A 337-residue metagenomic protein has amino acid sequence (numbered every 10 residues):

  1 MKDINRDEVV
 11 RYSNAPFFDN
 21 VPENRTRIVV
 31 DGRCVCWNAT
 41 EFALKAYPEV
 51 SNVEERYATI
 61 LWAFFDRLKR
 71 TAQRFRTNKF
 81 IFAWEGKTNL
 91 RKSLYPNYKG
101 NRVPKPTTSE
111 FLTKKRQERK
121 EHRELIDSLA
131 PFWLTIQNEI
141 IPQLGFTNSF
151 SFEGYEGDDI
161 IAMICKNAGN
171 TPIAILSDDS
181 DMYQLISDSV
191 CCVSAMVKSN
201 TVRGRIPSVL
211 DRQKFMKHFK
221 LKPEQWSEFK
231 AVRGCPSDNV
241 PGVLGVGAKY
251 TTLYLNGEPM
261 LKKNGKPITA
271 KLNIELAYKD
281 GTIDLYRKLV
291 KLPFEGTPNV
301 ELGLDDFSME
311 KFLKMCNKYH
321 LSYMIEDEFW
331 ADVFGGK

Functional and structural regions predicted by a protein language model:
K2-A174, S187-N200, R205, K291 (+2 more regions): Noncatalytic, basic helical substrate-engagement surface that gates or grips nucleic-acid strands
E153, I164-C165, I175-G242, L253: Long, highly charged, low-complexity intrinsically disordered interaction regions that mediate electrostatic DNA/RNA
K222-V300, L321-I325, A331: Accessory alpha-helical DNA-binding modules that contact the DNA backbone or grooves
M309-K311: Amphipathic alpha-helical/coiled-coil segments positioned at domain termini
L313-K337: Long, highly charged low-complexity segments enriched in Glu/Asp and Lys/Arg with interspersed Ser/Thr
